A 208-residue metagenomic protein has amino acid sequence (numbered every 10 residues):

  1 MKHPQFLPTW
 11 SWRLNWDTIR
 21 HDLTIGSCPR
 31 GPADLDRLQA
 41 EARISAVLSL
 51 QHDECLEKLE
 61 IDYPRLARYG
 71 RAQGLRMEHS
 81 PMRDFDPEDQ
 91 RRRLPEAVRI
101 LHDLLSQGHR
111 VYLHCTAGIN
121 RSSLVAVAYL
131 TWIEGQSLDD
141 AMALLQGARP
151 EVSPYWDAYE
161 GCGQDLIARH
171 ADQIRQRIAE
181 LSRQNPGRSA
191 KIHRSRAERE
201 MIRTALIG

Functional and structural regions predicted by a protein language model:
M1-V111, V125-G208: Cys-dependent protein tyrosine phosphatase-like superfamily
C115: Short cysteine clusters
I119-L124: Glycine-rich nucleophile elbow surrounding the catalytic serine of serine-hydrolase chemistry
